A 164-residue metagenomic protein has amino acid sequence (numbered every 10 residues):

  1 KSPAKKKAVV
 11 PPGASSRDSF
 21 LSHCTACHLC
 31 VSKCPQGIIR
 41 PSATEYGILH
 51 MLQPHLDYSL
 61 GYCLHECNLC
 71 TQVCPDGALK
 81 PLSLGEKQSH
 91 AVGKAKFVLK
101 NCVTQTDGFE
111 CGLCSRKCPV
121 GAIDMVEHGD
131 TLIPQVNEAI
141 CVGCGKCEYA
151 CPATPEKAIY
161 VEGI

Functional and structural regions predicted by a protein language model:
K1-I164: Non-ligating segments of multi-cofactor redox enzymes
